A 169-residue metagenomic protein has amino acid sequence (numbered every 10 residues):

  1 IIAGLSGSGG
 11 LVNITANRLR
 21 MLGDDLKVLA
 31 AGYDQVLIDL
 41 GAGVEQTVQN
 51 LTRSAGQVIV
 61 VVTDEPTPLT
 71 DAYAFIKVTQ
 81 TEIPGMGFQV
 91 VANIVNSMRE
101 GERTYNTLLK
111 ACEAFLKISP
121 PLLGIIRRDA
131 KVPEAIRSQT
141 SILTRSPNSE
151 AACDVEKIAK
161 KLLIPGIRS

Functional and structural regions predicted by a protein language model:
I1-A31, I136-S138: P-loop/Walker-type NTP enzyme "switch/lid" segment
A3-G4, I38-D39, V60-T63, V90-N93: Conserved beta-strand segments of the P-loop GTPase G domain that flank and frequently precede/overlap
D25-Q35, E45-T67: Inter-motif core of Ras-like GTPase G domains
T63, F88-E102, G124-V132: G-domain G4 guanine-recognition motif of GTPases
L69-F88: Conserved C-terminal guanine-recognition region of P-loop GTPase G domains, centered on the G4
F115-L143, V155: Beta-strand-loop-alpha "switch" segments that mediate conformational coupling across diverse proteins
R137-S169: NTP-binding/hydrolysis catalytic cores, primarily Walker-type P-loop NTPases
